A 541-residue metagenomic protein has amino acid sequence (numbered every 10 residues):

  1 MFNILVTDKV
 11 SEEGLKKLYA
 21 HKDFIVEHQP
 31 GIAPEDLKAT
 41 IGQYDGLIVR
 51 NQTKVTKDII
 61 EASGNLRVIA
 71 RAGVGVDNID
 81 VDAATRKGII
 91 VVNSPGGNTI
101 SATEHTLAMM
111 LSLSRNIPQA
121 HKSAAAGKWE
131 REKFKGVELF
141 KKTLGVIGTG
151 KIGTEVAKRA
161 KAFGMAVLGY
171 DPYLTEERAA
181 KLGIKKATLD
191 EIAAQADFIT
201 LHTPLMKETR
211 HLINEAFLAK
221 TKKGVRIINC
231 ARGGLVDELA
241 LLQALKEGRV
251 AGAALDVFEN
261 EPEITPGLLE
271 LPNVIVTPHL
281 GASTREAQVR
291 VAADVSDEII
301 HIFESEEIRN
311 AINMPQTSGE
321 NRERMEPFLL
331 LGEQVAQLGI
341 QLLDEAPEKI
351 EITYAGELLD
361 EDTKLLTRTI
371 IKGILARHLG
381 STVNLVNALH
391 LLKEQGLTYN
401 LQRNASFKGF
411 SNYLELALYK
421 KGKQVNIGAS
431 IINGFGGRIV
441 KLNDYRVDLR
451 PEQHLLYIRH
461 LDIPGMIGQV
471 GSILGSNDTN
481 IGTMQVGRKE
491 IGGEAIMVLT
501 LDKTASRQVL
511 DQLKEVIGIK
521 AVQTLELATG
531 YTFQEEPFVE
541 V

Functional and structural regions predicted by a protein language model:
M1-V92, N214-A216: An N-terminal-biased, well-structured beta-alpha scaffold segment characteristic of Rossmann-like dinucleotide-binding
Q29-P30, R50, A72-G73, G88-I100 (+4 more regions): Short beta->alpha connector loops at strand-helix junctions that form conserved, small/polar/Pro-enriched
K54-I60, P172-G267: Rossmann-like adenosine-cofactor binding region
K87, P95-T143, E155-K158, A162 (+1 more regions): Phosphate-binding beta-alpha-beta segment of Rossmann-like dinucleotide-binding domains, i.e., the NAD(P)
K87, V91-V92, E215, K223-L343 (+1 more regions): Rossmann-like dinucleotide-binding domain for NAD(H)/NADP(H)
T103-K122, K142, K161-M165, A293-E306 (+1 more regions): Oxidoreductase and adenylate-handling cofactor-binding alpha/beta cores
T149-G150: Glycine-rich Rossmann-fold phosphate-binding loop(s) that bind the pyrophosphate of adenine dinucleotide cofactors
Q316-S318, E323-L359, T363-V541: A conserved regulatory-domain signal marking ACT and ACT-like small-molecule sensing domains and adjacent regulatory
